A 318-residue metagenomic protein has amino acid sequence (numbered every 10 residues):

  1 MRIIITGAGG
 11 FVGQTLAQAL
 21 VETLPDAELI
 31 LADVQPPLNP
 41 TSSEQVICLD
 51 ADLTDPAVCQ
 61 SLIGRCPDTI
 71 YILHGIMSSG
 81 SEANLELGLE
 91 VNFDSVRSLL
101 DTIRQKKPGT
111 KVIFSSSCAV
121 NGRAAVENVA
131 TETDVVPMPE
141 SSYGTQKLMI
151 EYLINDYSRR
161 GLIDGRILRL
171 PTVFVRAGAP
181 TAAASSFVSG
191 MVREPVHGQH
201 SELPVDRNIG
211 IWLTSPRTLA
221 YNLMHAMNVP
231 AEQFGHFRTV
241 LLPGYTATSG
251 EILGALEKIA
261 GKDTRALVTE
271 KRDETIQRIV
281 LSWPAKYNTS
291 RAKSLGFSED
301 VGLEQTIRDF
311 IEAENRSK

Functional and structural regions predicted by a protein language model:
I3-T23: N-terminal Rossmann NAD(P)H-binding glycine-rich loop of SDR-like oxidoreductase domains
L53-V91: NAD(P)H-binding glycine-rich loop region in Rossmannoid oxidoreductase-like domains and their noncatalytic homologs
I70, R97-E140: Conserved Rossmann-fold NAD(P)-dependent oxidoreductase catalytic core, especially the SDR/UDP-sugar
N84, L89-V96, I113, A119 (+1 more regions): Short alpha-helix in the Rossmann-fold core of NAD(P)-dependent oxidoreductases
V126, M138-R166: Active-site Tyr-X1-5-Lys
N155-G210, P216-Y221: NAD(P)-dependent short-chain dehydrogenase/reductase
D206, A220-N222, A226-Q277: Mid/C-terminal beta-alpha module of Rossmann-like enzyme folds, strongest in SDR-family dehydrogenases/epimerases
E270-R272, S282-S294, S298-K318: Amphipathic terminal alpha-helices
